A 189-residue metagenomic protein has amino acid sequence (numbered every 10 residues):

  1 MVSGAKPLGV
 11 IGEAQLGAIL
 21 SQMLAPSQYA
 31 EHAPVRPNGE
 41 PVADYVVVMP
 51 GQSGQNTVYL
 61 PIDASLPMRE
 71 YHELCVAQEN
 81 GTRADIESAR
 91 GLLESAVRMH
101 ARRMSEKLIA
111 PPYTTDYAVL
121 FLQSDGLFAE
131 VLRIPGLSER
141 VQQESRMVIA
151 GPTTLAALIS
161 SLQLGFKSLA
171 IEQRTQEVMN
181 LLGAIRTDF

Functional and structural regions predicted by a protein language model:
M1-F189: Amphipathic, heptad-repeat alpha-helical coiled-coil/stalk segments that mediate oligomerization, tethering
